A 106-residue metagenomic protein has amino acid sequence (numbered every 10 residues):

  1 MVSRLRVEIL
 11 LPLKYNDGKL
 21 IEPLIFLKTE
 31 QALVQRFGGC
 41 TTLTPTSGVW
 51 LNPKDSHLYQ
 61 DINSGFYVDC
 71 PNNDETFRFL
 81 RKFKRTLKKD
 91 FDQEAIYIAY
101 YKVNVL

Functional and structural regions predicted by a protein language model:
M1-L106: Positively charged, small/polar-rich N-terminal and surface patches that mediate targeting and assembly and bind
